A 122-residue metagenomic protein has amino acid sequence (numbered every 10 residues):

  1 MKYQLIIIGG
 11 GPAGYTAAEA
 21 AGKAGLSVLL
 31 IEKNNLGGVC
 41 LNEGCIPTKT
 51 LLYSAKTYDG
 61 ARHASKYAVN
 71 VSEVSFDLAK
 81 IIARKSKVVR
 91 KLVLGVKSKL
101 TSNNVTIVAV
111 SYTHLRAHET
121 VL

Functional and structural regions predicted by a protein language model:
L5-L29: N-terminal Rossmann-like FAD-binding beta1-loop-alpha1 element of flavoenzymes
I8-G11, E32, P47, D77 (+1 more regions): A secondary-structure boundary/capping signal
N34-A55: Conserved N-terminal glycine-rich FAD pyrophosphate-binding loop of Rossmann-like flavoproteins
T50-R84: Glycine-rich active-site loop/strand segments that organize a redox cofactor
I81-V89, V96, N103: An accessory alpha-helical subdomain
L100, V105-S111: A conserved beta-strand/loop element that lines the FAD pocket in flavoprotein oxidoreductases
H114-L122: Single conserved hydrophobic/aromatic residue that forms the stacking wall/gate of nucleotide- or nucleobase-binding
